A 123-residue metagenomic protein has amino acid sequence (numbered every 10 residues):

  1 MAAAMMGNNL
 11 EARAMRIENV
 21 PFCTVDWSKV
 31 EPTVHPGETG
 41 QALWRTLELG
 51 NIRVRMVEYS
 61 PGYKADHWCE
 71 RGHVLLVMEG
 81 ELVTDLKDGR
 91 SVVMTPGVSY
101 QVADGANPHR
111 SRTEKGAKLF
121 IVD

Functional and structural regions predicted by a protein language model:
M1-R55: A short, N-terminal "cap"/entry segment at the start of jelly-roll beta-barrel domains of the cupin/DSBH fold
G50-C69, A103-G105: Conserved short histidine dyad/triad with adjacent acidic residue
W68-T84: Short, conserved beta-strand element in jelly-roll/cupin
D88-D104: Short acidic-glycine-tyrosine-enriched beta hairpin
D104-D123: Ligand-binding loop in jelly-roll beta-barrel domains
